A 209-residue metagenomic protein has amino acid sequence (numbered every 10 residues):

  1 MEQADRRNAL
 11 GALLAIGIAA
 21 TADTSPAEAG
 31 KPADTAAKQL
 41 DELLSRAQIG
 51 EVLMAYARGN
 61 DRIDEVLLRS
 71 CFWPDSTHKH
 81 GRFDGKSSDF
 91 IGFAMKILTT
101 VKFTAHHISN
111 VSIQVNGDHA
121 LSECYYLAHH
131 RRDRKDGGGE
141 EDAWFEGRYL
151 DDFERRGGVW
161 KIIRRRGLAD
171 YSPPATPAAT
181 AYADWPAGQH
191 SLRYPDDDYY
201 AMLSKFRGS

Functional and structural regions predicted by a protein language model:
M1-I16: N-terminal secretory signal peptides and thylakoid transit peptides that target proteins across membranes
L13-R58, R62, L67-S70: Short, low-complexity N-terminal intrinsically disordered segments enriched in polar/charged residues
E65-R132: A solvent-exposed, acidic/Ser-Thr-rich amphipathic alpha-helical stretch
H106-I108, W144-Y149: Short, surface-exposed coil-to-beta transition loops
L121-E123, E146-Q189: Short beta-strand edge/turn micro-motifs at domain boundaries
H129-G139, S172-P173: Short, cysteine-centered beta-strand-loop-beta hairpins and adjacent loop/turn segments enriched in charged/polar
K135-A143, A179-T180: Short, surface-exposed loop/helix-turn segments at secondary-structure junctions that function as lids/hinges flanking
A175-S209: Acidic/histidine-enriched, glycine/proline-rich intrinsically disordered or flexible terminal extensions
